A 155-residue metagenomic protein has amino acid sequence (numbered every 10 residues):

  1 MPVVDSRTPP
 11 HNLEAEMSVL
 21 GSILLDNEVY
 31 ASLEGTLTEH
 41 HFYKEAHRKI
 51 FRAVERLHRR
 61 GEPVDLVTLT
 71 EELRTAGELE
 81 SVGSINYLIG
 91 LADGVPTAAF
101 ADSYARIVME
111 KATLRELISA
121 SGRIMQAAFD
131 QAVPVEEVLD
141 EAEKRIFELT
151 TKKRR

Functional and structural regions predicted by a protein language model:
M1-A112: Noncatalytic partner-interaction/assembly domains of nucleic-acid and motor enzyme complexes, especially the accessory
I85-R155: Extended, charged alpha-helical coiled-coil/arm scaffolds that mediate oligomerization and mechanical coupling in large
